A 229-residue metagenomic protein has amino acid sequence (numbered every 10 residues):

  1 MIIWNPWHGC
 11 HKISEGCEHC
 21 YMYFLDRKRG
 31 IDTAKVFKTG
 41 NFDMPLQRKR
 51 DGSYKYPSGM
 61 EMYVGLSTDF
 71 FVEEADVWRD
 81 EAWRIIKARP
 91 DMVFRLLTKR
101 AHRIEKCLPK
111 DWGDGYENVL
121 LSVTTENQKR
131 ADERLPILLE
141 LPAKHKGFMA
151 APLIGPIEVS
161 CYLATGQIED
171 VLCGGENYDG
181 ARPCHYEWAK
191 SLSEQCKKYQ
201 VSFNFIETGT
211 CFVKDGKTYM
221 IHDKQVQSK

Functional and structural regions predicted by a protein language model:
M1-H8, R29, I154, V159-K229: Auxiliary Fe-S-binding modules of radical SAM enzymes
M1-S14, E18-V119, Q128-A131, I157-I168 (+1 more regions): Conserved Radical SAM active-site core
M62-V64, F94, V119-V123, K146-A150 (+2 more regions): Hydrophobic faces of well-ordered beta-strands that scaffold small-molecule active sites in alpha/beta enzyme cores
S67-D69, K99-A101, T124-Q128, A151-L153 (+2 more regions): Active-site beta-loop-alpha junctions enriched in small/polar residues
W78-I85, R134-I137, W188-L192: A general structural detector for well-ordered alpha-helical segments in enzyme core domains, enriched
K87-P90, P142, K190, K197: Anion (oxyanion) recognition and catalysis
N118, S122-E126, V226-K229: Acidic, His- and aromatic-enriched active-site or binding-groove loops in soluble protein domains that engage sugars
V123-N127, A131, P136-D170, G175: Histidine/lysine/aspartate-rich catalytic loop segments that bind and position anionic ligands
